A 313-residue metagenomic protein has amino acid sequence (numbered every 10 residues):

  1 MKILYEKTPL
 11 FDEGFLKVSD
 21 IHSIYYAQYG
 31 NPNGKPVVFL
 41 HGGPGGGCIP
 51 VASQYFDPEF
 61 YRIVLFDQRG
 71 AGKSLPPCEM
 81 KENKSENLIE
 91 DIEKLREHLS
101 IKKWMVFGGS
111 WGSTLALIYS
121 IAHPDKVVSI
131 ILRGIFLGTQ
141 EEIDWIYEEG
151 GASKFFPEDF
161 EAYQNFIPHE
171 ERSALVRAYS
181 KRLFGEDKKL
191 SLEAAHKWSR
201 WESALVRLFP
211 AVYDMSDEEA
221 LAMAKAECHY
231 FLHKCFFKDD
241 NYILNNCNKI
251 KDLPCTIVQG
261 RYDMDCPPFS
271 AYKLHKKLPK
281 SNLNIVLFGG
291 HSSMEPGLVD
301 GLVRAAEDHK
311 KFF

Functional and structural regions predicted by a protein language model:
K2-I24, Q28, E227: N-terminal cap/lid segment of alpha/beta-hydrolase-fold proteins
V18-P76: Conserved HGGG/HGGXW glycine-rich cap/lid loop of the alpha/beta-hydrolase fold
E86-W104: Conserved acidic catalytic loop of the alpha/beta-hydrolase fold
K102-E141: Conserved hydrolase catalytic core segment
D125-R177: A catalytic-pocket lid/entrance helix-loop region that shapes and gates access to the active site across common
I250-K251, I257-Q259: Short beta-strand/loop motif that positions the catalytic acidic residue of the alpha/beta-hydrolase fold
M264-S270: Conserved alpha/beta-hydrolase "acid-adjacent" motif
S281-F313: Catalytic active-site module of serine/aspartate enzymes centered on a nucleophile-bearing elbow/loop
